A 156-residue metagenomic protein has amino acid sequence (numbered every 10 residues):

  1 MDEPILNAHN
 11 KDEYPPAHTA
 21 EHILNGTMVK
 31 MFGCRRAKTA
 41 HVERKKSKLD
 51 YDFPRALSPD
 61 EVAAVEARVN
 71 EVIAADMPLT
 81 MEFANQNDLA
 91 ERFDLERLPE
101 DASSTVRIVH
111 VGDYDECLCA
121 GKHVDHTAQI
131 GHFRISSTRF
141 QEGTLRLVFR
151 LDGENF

Functional and structural regions predicted by a protein language model:
M1-F156: Active-/binding-site microenvironments in catalytic and ligand-binding cores
